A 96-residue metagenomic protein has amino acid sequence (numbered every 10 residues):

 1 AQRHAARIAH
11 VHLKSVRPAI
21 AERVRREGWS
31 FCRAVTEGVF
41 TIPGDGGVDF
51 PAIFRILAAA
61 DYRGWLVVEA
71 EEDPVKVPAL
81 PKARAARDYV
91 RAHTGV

Functional and structural regions predicted by a protein language model:
A1-V96: Histidine-acidic metal/acid-base catalytic patches
